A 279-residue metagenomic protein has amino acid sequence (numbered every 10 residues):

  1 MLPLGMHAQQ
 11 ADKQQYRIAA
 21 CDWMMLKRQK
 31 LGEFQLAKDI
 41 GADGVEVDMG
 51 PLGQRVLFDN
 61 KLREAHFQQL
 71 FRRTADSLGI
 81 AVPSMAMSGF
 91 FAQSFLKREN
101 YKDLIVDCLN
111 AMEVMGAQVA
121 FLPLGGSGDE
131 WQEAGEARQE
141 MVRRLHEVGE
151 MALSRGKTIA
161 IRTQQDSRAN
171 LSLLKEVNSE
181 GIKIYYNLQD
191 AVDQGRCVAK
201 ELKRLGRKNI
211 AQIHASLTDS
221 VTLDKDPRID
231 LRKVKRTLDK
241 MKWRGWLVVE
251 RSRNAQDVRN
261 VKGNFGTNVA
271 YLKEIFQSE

Functional and structural regions predicted by a protein language model:
M1-Q9: N-terminal export signals
Q9-I18, K27-D43, S167-I182, Y186-E279: Histidine-acidic metal/acid-base catalytic patches
D43-G44, A81, Q118, T158 (+1 more regions): Residue-level detector of anion-binding/catalytic polar loops
E46, S84-A86, F121, A160 (+2 more regions): Conserved beta-strand positions in the central sheet of alpha/beta enzyme cores
D48-R72, L124-Q132: Glycine-rich, proline-tolerant flexible connector loops at the mouths of alpha/beta enzymes
G53-F58, F91-F95, G128-E133, D193-G195 (+2 more regions): A short acidic, helix-capping loop that chelates divalent metal ions and anchors anionic groups
K61-Q68, R98-V106, A134-L145, C197-K203 (+2 more regions): Charged helix-capping and loop-helix junction motifs
D76-L78, F91-I184, V192: Active-site acidic/histidine proton-transfer and metal-coordination neighborhood in alpha/beta enzyme cores
